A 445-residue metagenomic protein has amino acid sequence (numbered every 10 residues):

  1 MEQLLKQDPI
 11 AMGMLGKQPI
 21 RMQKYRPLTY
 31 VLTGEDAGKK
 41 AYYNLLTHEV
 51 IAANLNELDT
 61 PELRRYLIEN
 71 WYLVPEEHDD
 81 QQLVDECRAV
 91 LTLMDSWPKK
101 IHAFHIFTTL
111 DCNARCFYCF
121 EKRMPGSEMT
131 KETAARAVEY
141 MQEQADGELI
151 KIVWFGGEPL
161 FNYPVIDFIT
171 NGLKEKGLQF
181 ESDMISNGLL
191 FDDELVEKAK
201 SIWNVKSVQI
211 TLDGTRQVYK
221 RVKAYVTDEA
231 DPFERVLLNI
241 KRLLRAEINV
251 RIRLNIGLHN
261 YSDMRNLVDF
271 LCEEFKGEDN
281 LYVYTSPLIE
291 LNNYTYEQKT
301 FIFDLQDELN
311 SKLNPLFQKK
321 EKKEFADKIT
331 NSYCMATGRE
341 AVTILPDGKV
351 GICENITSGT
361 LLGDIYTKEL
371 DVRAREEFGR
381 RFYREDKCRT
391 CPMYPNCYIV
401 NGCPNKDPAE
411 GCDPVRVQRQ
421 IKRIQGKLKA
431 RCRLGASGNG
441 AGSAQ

Functional and structural regions predicted by a protein language model:
E2-G16, N280-Y282, S286-S358, N396 (+1 more regions): A C-terminal junction/extension of Radical SAM enzymes
L4-L5, A11, A37, N355-Q445: Flexible mid-to-C-terminal extensions adjoining Fe-S/redox cofactors in radical SAM and related proteins
K17-E49, E62-H105, A444-Q445: N-terminal [4Fe-4S]-dependent radical SAM core
R64-D85, Y333-K368: A broadly conserved sequence feature marking short terminus-proximal activation segments in nucleic acid-centric
H78-K100, Q318-K323, G359-R384: Short, charged low-complexity linear segments at domain edges
L93-F120, E148-V153, L160, I344 (+2 more regions): N-terminal pre-triad scaffold of radical SAM enzymes
F117, E121-M124, S358, N396: Short functional micro-motifs and their immediate structural scaffolds
A135-V153, N162-S286: Radical SAM/AdoMet-radical enzyme domain recognition
